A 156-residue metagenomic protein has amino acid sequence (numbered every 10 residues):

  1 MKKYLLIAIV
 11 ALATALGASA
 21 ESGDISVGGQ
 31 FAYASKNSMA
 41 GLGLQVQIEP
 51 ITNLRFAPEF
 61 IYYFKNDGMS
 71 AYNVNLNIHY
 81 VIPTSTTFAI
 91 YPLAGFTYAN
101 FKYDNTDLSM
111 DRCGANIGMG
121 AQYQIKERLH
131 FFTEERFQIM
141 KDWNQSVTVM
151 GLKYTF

Functional and structural regions predicted by a protein language model:
M1-D24: Cleavable N-terminal export/targeting peptides
I9, G43-Q45, N77-H79, G118-G120 (+1 more regions): Outer-membrane beta-barrel architecture
A18-F56, F60-Y63, F96-Y98: Short glycine/proline- and aromatic-enriched beta-strand/turn motifs that initiate or cap beta-hairpins
G23-I25, S38-L42, S70-V74, F88 (+2 more regions): Residues that define the transmembrane beta-barrel architecture of outer-membrane proteins
V27-G29, K102-Y103, T133-E134: Extracytoplasmic loops and strand-loop junctions of Gram-negative outer membrane beta-barrel proteins
A34-K36, P83-T84, M140: Short polar/acidic secondary-structure junctions
Q47-R112, Y123-F131, K153-F156: Gram-negative (and chloroplast) outer-membrane scaffold detector with strong preference for beta-barrel transmembrane
Q122, L129, R136-D142: Short, exposed beta-strand-loop hairpins at the edges of beta-sheets in extracellular/periplasmic proteins
